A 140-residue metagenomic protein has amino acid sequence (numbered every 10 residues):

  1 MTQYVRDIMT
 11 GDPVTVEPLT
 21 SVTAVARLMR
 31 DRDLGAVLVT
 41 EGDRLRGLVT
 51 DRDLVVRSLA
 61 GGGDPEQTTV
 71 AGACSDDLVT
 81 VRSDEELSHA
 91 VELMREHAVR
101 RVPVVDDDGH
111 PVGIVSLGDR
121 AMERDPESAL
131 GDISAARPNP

Functional and structural regions predicted by a protein language model:
T2-P13, Q67-L78: Bateman (tandem CBS) regulatory domains
Q3, T20, V49, T68 (+2 more regions): Short beta-to-alpha loop/turn elements within the nucleotide-binding domains of ABC transporters
I8-M9, M29, D43, C74 (+1 more regions): Methionine-biased hydrophobic packing positions in alpha-helices, especially within tandem helical repeat solenoids
T15-D33, V81-A98, V105-D106, R124: The conserved cystathionine-beta-synthase
L34, L38, L45-A60, V99 (+2 more regions): Short beta->alpha transition motifs characteristic of CBS
G61-T68, S88, D107, M122-S128: Short, charge-rich, low-complexity interaction segments located in flexible loops at or near secondary-structure
D119-P140: Juxtadomain coupling helices with adjacent low-complexity linkers
